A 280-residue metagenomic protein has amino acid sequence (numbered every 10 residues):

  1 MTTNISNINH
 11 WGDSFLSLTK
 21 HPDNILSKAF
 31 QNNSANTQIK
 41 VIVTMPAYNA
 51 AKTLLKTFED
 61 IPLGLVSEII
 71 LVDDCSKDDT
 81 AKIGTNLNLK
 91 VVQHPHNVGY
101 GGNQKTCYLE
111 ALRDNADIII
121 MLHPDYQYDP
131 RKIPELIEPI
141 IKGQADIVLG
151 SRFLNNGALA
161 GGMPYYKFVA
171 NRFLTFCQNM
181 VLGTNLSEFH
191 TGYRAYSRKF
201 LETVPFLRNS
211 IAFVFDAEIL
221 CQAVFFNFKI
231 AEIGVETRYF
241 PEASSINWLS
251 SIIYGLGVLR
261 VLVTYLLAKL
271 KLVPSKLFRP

Functional and structural regions predicted by a protein language model:
M1-Q38, G183, L207-P280: Hydrophobic helical membrane-anchoring modules
I25-F30, Y48-L63: Short, well-formed alpha-helical segments that are part of the catalytic scaffolds of diverse glycosyltransferases
I39-M45, L54, I61, E68-V72: Hydrophobic targeting segments
A50-T53, S76, D129: Donor nucleotide-sugar binding loop of glycosyltransferases
D73-A81: A conserved acidic beta->alpha catalytic loop
C75, G99, Q127: A short, conserved beta-strand element in the Rossmann-like catalytic core that flanks the donor/metal-binding loop
V92-R113, I118, P130-F213, Y239-L259: Acceptor/aglycone-binding surface of glycosyltransferases and processive sugar-polymer synthases
